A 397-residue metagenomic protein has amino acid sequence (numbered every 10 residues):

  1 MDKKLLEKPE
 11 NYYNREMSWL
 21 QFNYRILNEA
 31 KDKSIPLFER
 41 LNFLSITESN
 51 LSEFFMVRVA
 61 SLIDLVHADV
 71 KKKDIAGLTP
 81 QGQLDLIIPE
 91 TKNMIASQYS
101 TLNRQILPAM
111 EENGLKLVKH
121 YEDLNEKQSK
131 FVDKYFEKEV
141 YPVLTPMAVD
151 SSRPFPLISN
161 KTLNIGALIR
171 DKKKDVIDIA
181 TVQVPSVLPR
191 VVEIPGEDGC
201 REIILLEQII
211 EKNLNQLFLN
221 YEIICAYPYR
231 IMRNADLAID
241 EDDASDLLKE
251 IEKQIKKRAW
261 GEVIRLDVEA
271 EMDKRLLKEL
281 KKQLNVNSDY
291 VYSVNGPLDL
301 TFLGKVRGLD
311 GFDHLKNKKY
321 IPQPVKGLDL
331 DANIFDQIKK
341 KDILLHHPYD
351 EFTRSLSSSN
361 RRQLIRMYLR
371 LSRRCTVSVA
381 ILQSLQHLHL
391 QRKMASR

Functional and structural regions predicted by a protein language model:
M1-R397: N-terminal localization/anchoring segments of enzymes in phospholipid and broader phosphate metabolism
